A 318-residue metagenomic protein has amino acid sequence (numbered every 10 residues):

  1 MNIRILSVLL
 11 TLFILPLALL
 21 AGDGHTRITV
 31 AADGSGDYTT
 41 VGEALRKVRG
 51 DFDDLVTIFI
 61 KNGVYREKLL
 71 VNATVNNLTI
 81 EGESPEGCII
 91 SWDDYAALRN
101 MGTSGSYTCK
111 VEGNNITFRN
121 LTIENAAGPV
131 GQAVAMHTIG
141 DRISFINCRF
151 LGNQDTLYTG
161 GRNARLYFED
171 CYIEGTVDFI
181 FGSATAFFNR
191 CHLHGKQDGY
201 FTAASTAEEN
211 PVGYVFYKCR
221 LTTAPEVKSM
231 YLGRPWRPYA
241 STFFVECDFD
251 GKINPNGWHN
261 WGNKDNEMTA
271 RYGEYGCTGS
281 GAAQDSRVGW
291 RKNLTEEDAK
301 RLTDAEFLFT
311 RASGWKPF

Functional and structural regions predicted by a protein language model:
M1-I5: Positively charged n-region of N-terminal signal peptides that target proteins for export
S7-A18: Bacterial N-terminal signal peptides
G22-F318: Sequence-level preference for short, compositionally simple segments enriched in small aliphatic or small polar residues
